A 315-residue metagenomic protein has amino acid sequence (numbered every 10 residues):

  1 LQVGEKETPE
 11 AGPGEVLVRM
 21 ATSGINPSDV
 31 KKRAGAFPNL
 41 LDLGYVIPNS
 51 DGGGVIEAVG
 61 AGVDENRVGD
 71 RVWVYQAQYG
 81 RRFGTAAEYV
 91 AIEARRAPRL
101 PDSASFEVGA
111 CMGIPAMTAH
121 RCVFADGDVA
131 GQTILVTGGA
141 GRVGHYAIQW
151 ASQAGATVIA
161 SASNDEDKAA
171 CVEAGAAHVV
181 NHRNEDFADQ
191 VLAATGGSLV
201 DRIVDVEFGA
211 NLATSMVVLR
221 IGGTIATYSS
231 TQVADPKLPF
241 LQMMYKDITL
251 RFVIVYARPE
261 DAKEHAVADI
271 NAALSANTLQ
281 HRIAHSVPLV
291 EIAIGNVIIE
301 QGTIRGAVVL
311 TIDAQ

Functional and structural regions predicted by a protein language model:
E7-I25, A36-Q78: Glycine-rich beta-strand-centered segment in the early N-terminal region that forms part of a ligand/cofactor-binding
E65, Y75-G138: NAD(P)H dinucleotide-binding glycine-rich loop of Rossmann-like/cofactor-binding domains, especially the beta1-alpha1
R71, T133, T157, G223-T224 (+1 more regions): Short glycine-centered segments of the SAM/dcSAM-binding site in methyltransferase folds
T85-A86, A162-A170, D235-F240: Short, glycine/polar-rich helix-capping loops at beta-to-alpha or helix-loop-helix junctions that flank or form
A110-N184: Mid-domain Rossmann-like dinucleotide-binding core that forms the NAD(H)/NADP(H) cofactor-binding site
D186-G197: Short amphipathic alpha-helix with an adjacent loop that forms part of the alpha/beta core around
A210-L279, T311-Q315: Glycine-rich phosphate-binding loop and adjacent beta-alpha segment of Rossmann(oid) nucleotide-cofactor-binding
A276-H285, A293-Q315: C-terminal capping/lid region of NAD(P)-dependent oxidoreductase domains
